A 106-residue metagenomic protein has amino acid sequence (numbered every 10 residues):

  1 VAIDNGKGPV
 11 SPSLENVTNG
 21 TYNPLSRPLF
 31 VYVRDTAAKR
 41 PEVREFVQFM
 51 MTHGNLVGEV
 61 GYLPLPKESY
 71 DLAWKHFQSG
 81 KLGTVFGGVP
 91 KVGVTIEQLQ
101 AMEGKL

Functional and structural regions predicted by a protein language model:
V1-L106: Exported/periplasmic ABC-transporter solute-binding proteins
